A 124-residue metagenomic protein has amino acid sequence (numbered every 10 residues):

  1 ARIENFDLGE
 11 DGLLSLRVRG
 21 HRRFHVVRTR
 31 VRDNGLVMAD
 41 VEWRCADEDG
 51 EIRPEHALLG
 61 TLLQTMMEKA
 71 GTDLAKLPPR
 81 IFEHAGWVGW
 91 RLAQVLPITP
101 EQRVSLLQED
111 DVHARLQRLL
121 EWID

Functional and structural regions predicted by a protein language model:
A1-D124: N-terminal low-complexity, acidic/polar interaction/targeting segments
